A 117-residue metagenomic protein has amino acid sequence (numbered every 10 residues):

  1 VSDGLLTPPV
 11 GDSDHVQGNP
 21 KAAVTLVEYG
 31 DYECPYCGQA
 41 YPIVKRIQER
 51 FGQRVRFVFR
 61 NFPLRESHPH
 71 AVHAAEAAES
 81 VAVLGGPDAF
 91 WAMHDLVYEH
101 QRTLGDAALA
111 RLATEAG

Functional and structural regions predicted by a protein language model:
V1-V27, A110-E115: Non-globular targeting/processing and membrane-anchoring segments
V27-E28, Y32-A116: Structural alpha/beta surface segment adjacent to cysteine/selenocysteine redox centers across thiol/disulfide enzymes
